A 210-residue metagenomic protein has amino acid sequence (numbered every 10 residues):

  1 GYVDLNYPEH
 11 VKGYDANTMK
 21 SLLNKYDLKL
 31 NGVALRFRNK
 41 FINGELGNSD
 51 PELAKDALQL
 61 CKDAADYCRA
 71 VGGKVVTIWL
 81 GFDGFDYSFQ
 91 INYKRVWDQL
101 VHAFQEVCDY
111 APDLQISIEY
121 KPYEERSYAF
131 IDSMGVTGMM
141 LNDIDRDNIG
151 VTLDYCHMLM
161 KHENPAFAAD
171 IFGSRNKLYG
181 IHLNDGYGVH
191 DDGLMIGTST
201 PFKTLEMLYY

Functional and structural regions predicted by a protein language model:
G1, A16, V96-A103, M134 (+1 more regions): Well-ordered, non-membrane alpha-helical segments in soluble/globular domains
G1, V11-L35, A65-G72, Q105-D113 (+3 more regions): Acidic (Asp/Glu)-rich catalytic clusters
Y2-D4, D147-T152: Short, surface-exposed connector motifs at secondary-structure boundaries
V3, S49-P51, C156: Short, basic, glycine/proline-bearing loop/turn elements
Y7-V11, R36-F41, L80-G84, Y120-E124 (+2 more regions): Active-site-proximal loop/turn and secondary-structure-junction residues that shape catalytic pockets, frequently
K25, K29, N43-G150, M160: Active-site acidic/histidine proton-transfer and metal-coordination neighborhood in alpha/beta enzyme cores
N48, I91, S127-G138, H157-Y210: Gly/Pro-rich active-site loop or hairpin
